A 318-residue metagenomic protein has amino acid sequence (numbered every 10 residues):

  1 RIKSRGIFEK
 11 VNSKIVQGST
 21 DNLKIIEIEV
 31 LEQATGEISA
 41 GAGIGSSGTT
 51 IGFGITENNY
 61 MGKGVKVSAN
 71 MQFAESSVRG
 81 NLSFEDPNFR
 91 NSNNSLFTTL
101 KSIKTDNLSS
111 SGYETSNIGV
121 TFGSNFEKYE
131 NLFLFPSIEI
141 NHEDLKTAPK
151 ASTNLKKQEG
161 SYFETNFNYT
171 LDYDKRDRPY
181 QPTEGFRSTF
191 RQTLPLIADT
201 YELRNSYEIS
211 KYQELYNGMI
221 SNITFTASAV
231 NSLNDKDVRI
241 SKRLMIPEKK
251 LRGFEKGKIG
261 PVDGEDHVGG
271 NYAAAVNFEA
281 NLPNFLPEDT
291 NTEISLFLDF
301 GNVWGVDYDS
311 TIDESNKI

Functional and structural regions predicted by a protein language model:
R1-L96, K157-E184, E248, G270-Y272 (+3 more regions): Outer-membrane beta-barrel initiation region
G6, G54, S68-E75, R79-E85 (+2 more regions): C-terminal transmembrane beta-barrel domains of outer membrane proteins
K14-V16, L31, G41-G45, T56-N58 (+13 more regions): Outer-membrane beta-barrel pore domains and translocons
N22-V30, T56-S68, D144-K157, N217-S228 (+2 more regions): Charged, low-complexity, helix/coiled-coil-prone segments
A34, S46-N59, K101-E114, F133-N141 (+3 more regions): Hydrophobic transmembrane alpha-helix bundles
G36, G48-T50, M61-K63, S77 (+10 more regions): Gram-negative outer-membrane beta-barrel proteins
A42-S46, T98-L100, Y113-N117, S152-L155 (+3 more regions): Short intrinsically disordered coil segments
G80-Y162, F167-Y169: Transmembrane beta-barrel wall of Gram-negative outer-membrane proteins
